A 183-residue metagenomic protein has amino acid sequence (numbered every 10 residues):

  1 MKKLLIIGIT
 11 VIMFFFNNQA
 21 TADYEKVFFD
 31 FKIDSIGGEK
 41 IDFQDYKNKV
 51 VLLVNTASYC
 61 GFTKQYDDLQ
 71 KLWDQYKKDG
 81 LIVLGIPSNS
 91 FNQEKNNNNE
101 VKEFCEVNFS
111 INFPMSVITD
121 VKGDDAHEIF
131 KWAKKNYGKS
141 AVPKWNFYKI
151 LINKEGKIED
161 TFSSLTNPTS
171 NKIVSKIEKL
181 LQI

Functional and structural regions predicted by a protein language model:
M1-L4: Positively charged n-region of N-terminal signal peptides that target proteins for export
I7-F15: Bacterial N-terminal signal peptides
A20-Q44: N-terminal "domain-start" segment that seeds a small globular fold
F29-D30, V117, K131, N153: Terminal helix/beta-alpha structural elements that buttress the NAD(P)+-binding lobe
K49, N55-Y59, P87-S90, E155: Short pre-active-site segment immediately N-terminal to redox-active cysteine/selenocysteine motifs in thiol-based
F62-H127: Structural microenvironment flanking redox-active thiols in thiol-disulfide oxidoreductases
K131, K135-I183: Thiol-/selenol-based redox modules, centered on thioredoxin-like and closely related oxidoreductase domains
